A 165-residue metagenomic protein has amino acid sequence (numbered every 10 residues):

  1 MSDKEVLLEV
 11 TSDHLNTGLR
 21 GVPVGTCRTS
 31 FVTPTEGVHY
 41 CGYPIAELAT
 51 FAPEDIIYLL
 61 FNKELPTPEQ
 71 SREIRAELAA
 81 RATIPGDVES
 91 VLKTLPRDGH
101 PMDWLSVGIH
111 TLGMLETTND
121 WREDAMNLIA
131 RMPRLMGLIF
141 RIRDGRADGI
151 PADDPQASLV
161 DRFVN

Functional and structural regions predicted by a protein language model:
M1-N165: Hydrophobic alpha-helical bundle cores within soluble ligand-binding/oligomerization subdomains
